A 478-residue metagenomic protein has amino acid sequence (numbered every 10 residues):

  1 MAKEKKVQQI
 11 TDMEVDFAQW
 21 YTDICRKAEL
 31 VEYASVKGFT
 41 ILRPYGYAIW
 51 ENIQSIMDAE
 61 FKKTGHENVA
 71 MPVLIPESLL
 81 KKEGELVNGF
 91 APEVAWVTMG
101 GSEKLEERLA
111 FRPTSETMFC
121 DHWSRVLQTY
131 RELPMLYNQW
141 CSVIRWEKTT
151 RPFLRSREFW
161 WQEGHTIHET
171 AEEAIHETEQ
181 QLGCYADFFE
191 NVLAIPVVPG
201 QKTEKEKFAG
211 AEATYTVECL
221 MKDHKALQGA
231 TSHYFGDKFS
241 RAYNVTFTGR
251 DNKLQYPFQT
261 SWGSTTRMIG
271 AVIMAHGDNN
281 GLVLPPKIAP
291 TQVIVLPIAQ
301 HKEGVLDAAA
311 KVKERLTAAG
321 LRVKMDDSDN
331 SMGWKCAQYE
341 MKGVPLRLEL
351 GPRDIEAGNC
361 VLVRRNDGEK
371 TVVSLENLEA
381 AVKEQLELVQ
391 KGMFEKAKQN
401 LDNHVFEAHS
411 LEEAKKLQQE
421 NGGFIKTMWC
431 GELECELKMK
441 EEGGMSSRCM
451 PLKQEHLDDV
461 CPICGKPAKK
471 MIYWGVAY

Functional and structural regions predicted by a protein language model:
M1-Y478: NTP/phosphate- and nucleic-acid-binding module
